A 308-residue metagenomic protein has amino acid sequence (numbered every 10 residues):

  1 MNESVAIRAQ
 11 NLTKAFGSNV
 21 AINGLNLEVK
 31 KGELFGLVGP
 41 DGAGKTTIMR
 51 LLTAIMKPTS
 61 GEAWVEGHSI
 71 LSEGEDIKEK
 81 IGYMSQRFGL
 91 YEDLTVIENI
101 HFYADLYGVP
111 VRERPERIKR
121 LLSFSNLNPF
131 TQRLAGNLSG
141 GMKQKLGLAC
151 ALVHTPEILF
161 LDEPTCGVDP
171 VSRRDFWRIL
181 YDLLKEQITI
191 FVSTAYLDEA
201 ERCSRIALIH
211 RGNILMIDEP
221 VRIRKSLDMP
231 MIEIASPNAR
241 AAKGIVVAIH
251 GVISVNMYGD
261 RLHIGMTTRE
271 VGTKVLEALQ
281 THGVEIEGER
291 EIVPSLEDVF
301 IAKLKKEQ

Functional and structural regions predicted by a protein language model:
G61-S72, D76-I77: Conserved ABC transporter NBD signature motif
D93, L134-L138: Conserved ABC ATPase signature
H101, D105, R112-F130: Conserved ABC ATPase "signature" region
L159-D162: Catalytic Walker B motif of ABC-type/P-loop ATPase nucleotide-binding domains
D228-Q308: Short, charged/small-residue-rich alpha-helical element at the C-terminal edge of ABC transporter nucleotide-binding
